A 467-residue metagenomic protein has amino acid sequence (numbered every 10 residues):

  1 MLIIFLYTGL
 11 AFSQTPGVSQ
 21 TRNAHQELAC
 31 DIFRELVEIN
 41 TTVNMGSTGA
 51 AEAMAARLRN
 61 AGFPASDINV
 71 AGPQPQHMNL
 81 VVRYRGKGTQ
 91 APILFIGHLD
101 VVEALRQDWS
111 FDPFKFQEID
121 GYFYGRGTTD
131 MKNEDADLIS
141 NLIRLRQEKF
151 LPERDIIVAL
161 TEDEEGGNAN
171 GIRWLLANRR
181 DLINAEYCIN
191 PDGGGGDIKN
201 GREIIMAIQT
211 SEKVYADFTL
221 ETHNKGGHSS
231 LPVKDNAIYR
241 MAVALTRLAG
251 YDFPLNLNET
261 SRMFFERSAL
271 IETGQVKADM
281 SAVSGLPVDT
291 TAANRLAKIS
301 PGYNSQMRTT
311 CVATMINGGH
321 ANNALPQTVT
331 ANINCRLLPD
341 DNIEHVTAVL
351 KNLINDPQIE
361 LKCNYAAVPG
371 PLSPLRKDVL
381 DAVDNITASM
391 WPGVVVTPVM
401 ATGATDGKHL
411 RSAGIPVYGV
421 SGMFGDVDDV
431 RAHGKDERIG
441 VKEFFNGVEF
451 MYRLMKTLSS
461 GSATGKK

Functional and structural regions predicted by a protein language model:
T15-R126, D135, L145-R154, I333: Acidic/His- and Gly-rich active-site-bordering loop/insert found across diverse amide/peptide-bond hydrolases
C30-T41, E221-N224, P357-P369: Acidic/histidine-rich, surface-exposed loop or edge segments in extracytoplasmic proteins
G88-Q90, G196-I198, L257-H320, Q327-T328 (+3 more regions): An extended, acidic, His-containing surface patch that forms the Zn2+-binding/catalytic region of metallohydrolases
F95, D235, V346-I354: Short amphipathic alpha-helices in soluble, non-transmembrane regions that often serve as interface/regulatory elements
Y122-F123, T129-A207: Acidic/histidine-rich catalytic neighborhood of metal-dependent amide-processing enzymes
R173-L175, S230-P254: A short core secondary-structure module
